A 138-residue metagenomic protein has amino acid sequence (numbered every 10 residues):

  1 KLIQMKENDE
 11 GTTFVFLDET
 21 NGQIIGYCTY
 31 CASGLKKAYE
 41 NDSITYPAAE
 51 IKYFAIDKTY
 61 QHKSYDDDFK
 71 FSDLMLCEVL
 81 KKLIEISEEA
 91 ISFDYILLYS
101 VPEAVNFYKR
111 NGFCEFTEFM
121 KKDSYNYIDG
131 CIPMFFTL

Functional and structural regions predicted by a protein language model:
K1-D66, L74, E78-I96, V101-L138: Non-catalytic substrate-recognition and accessory regions of acyl/acetyltransferase enzymes
